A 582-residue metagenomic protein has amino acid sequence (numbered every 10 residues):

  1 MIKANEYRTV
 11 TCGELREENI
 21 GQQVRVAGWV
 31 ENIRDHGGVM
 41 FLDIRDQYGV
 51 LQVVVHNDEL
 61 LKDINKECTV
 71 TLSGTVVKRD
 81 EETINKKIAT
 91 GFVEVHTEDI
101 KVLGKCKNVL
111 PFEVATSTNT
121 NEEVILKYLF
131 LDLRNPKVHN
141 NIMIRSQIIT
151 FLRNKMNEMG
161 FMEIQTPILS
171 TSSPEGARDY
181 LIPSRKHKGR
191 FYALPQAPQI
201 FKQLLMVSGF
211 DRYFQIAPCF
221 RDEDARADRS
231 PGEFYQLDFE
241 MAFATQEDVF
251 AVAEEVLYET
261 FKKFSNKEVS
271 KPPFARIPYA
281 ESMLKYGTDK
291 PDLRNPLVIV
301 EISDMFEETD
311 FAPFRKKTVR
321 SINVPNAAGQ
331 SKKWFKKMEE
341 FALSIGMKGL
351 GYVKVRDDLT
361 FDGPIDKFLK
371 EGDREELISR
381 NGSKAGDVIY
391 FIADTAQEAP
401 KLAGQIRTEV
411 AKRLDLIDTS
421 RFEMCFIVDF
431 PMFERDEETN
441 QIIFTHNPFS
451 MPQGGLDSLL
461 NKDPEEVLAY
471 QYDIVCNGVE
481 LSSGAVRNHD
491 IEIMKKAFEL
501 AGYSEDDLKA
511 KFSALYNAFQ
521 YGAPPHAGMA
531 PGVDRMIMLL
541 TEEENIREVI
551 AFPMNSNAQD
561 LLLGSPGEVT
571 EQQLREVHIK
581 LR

Functional and structural regions predicted by a protein language model:
M1-R582: Class II aminoacyl-tRNA synthetase catalytic cores and aaRS-like
